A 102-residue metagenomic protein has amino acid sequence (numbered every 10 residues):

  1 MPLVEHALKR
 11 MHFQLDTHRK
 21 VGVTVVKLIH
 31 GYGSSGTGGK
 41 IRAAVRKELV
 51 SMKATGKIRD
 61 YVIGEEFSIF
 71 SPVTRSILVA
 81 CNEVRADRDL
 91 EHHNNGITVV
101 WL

Functional and structural regions predicted by a protein language model:
M1-L102: Long, charged, low-complexity intrinsically disordered regions
